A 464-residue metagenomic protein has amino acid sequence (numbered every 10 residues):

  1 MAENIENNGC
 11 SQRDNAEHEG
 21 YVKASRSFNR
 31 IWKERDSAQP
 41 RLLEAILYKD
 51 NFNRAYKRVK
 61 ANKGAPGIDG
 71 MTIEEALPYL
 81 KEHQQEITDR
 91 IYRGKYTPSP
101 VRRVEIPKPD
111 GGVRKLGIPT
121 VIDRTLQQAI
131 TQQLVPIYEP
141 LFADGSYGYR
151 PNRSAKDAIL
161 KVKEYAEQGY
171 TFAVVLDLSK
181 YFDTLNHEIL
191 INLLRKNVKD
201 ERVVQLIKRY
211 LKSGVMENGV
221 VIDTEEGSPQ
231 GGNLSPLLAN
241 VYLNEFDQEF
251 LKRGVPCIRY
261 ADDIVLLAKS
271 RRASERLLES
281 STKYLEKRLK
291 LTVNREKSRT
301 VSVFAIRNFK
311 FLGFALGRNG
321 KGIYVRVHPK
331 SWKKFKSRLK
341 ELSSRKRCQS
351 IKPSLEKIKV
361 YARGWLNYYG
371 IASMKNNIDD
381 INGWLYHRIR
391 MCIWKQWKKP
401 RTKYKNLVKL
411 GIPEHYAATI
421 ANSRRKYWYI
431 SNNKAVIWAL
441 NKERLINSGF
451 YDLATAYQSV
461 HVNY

Functional and structural regions predicted by a protein language model:
M1-K81: Non-catalytic, polymerase-adjacent accessory regions of viral genome-replication enzymes
L47-F52, P100-R102, P109, Q349-Y369: Core structural elements
E75-P98: Amphipathic alpha-helical blocks
R90-E105, P109, L141-V303, N308: Conserved polymerase palm-domain catalytic core
K212, R288-E356, Y361-R363: A conserved non-catalytic segment of reverse transcriptases and RNA-directed RNA polymerases corresponding to the late
D223-E226, Y324, K340-P353, W365-N377 (+2 more regions): Short, solvent-exposed helix-loop connector elements
K297-I306, K357-Y361, I378-Y386, R401-L410: A glycine-rich phosphate-binding loop feature that marks nucleotide/adenosyl-phosphate handling sites
R388, W397-Y464: Extended C-terminal regions of large enzymes
